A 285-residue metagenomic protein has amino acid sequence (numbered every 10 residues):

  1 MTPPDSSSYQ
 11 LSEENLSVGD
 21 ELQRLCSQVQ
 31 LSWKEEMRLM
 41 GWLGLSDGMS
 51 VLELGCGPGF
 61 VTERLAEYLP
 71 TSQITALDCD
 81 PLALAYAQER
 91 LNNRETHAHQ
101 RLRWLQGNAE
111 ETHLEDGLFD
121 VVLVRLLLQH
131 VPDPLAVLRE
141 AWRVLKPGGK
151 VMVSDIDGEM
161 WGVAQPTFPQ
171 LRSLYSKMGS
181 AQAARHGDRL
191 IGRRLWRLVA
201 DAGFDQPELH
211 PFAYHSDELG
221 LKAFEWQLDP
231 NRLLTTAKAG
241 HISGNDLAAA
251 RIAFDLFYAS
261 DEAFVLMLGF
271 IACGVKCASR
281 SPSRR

Functional and structural regions predicted by a protein language model:
S8-W33: Class I SAM-dependent methyltransferase Rossmann-like catalytic core, especially the SAM/SAH-binding loop
D20-E21, E208-F264: C-terminal helical/coil "lid" or tail adjacent to the Rossmann-like core of SAM-dependent
Q30-M49, R64: Conserved alpha-helix/loop element of class I SAM-dependent methyltransferases that forms part of the SAM/SAH-binding
L52, P58-T112: Class I SAM-dependent methyltransferase SAM/SAH-binding core
E110-V121: A short acidic, Gly/Pro-enriched loop at the edge of an enzyme's catalytic core that lines a small-molecule cofactor
D120-D133: A short SAM/SAH-binding and catalytic strip from SAM-dependent methyltransferases
L135-K150: A short glycine-rich, Lys/Arg-flanked "PGG" loop and its adjoining helix->strand segment in the class I
M152-G220: Conserved catalytic/acceptor-binding region of the Class I
